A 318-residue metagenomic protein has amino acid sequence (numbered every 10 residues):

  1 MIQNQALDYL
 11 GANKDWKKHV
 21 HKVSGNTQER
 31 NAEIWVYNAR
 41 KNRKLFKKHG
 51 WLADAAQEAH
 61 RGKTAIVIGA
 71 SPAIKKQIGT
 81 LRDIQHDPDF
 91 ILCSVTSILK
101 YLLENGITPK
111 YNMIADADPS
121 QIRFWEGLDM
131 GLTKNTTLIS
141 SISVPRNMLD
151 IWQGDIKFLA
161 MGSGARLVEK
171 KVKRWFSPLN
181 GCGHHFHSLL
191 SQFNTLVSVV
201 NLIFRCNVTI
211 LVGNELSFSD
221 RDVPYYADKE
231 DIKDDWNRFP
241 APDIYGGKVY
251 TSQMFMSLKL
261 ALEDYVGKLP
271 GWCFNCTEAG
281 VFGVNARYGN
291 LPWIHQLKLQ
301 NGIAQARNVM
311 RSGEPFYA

Functional and structural regions predicted by a protein language model:
M1-S94, L99-A318: Metal-ion/cofactor- or nucleotide/acyl-coenzyme-handling active-site neighborhoods
